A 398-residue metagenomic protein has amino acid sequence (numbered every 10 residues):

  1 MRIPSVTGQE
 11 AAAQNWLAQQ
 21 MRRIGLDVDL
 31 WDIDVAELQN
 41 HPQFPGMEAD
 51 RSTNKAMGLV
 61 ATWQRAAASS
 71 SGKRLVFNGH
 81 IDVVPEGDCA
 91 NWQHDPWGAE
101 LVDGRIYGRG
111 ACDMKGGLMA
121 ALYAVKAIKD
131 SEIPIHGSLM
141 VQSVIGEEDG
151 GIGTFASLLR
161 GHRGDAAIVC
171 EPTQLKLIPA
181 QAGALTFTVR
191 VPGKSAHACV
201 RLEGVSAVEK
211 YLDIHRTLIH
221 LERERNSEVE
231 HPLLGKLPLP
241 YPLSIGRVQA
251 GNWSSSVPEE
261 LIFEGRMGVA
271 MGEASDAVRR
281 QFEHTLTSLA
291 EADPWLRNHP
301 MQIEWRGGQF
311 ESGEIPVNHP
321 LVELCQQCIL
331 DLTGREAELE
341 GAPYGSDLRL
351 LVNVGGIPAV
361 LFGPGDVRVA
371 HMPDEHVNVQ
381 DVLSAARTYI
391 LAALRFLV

Functional and structural regions predicted by a protein language model:
M1-I106, I135, D366: Acidic/His- and Gly-rich active-site-bordering loop/insert found across diverse amide/peptide-bond hydrolases
R51, T188-V398: Metal-dependent amide/peptide-bond hydrolase catalytic core, centered on the "pita-bread" metallohydrolase fold
A68-S70, V102-G104, A124-M140, L218-E228 (+2 more regions): Phosphate-handling active-site elements
N78-G79, Q142-S143, I168-E171, R190-P192 (+1 more regions): Short beta-strand segments
E86-L101, P179-R190, Q327, V360: Acidic-glycine-rich active-site phosphate/pyrophosphate-binding loop
N91, I133, I178-A184, S254-E259 (+1 more regions): Short glycine/proline-enriched loop/turn "hinge" motifs that connect secondary-structure elements and lie
D103-C112, A196-A198, E338: A short glycine/serine-rich beta->alpha loop
I106, M114-T186, L397-V398: Acidic/histidine-rich catalytic neighborhood of metal-dependent amide-processing enzymes
